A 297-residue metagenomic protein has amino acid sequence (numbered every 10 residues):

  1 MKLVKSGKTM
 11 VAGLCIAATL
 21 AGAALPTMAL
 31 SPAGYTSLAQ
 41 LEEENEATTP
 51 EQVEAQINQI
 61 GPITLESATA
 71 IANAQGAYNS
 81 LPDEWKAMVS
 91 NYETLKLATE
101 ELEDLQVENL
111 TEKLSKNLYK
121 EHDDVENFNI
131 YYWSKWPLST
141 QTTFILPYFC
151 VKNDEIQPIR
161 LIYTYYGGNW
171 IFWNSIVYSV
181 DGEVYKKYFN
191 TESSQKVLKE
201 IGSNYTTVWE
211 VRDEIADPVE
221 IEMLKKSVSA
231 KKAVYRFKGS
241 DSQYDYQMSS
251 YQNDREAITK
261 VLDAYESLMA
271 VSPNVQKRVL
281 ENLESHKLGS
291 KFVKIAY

Functional and structural regions predicted by a protein language model:
M1-V11: Bacterial Sec-dependent N-terminal signal peptides
M10, A24-P26: Alpha-helical hydrophobic membrane-insertion segments
G13, A68, T94, S250-T259: Intrinsically disordered, low-complexity terminal and linker regions enriched in polar/acidic and proline-rich content
C15-A23: Hydrophobic core
P26-A39, E103-Y297: A generic "folded-domain core" signal
L41-Q106: Beta-rich interaction/scaffold domains
